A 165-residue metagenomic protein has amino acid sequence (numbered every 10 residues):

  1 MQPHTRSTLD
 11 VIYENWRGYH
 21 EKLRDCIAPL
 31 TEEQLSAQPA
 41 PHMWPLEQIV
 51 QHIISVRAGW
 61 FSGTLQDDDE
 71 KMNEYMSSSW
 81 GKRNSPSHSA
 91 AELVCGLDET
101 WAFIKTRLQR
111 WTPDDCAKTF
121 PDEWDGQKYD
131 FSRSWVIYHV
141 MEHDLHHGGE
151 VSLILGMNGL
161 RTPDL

Functional and structural regions predicted by a protein language model:
M1-W16: Extreme N-terminal tail/first-helix region
Y13-R17, E21-R24, Q34-G81, D122-L165: Short, contiguous alpha-helical
W16, H20, I27, L97 (+1 more regions): Hydrophobic alpha-helical core bundles mediating ligand binding, dimerization, or RNAP-core interactions
P29, H52-S55, E99: Residues within well-ordered alpha-helical secondary structure of globular protein domains
P29-S36, T106-K118, G156-P163: Surface-exposed helix-capping loop/turn segments at secondary-structure junctions
G81-F120, S134-H143: Acidic/histidine-rich alpha-helical segments that form the ligand environment of transition-metal centers
